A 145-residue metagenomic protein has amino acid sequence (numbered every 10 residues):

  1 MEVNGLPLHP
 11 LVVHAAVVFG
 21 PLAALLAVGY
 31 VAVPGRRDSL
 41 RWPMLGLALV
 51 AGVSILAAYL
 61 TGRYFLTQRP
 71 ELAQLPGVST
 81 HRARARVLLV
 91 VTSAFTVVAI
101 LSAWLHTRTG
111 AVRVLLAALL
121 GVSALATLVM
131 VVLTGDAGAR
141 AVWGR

Functional and structural regions predicted by a protein language model:
M1-R145: Polytopic transmembrane helical bundles with strong interfacial aromatic enrichment
